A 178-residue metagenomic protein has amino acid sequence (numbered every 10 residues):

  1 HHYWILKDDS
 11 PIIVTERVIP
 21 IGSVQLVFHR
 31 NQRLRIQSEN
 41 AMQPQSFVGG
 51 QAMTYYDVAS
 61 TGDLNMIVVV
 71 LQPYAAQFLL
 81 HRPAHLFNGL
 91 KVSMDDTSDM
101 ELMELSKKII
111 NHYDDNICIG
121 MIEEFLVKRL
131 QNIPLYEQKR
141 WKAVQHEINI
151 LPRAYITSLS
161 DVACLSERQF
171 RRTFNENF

Functional and structural regions predicted by a protein language model:
H1-K142, H146-T157, D161-E167: Alpha-helical bundle regulatory/interaction domains
E176-F178: Short, solvent-exposed alpha-helical "recognition" segments
